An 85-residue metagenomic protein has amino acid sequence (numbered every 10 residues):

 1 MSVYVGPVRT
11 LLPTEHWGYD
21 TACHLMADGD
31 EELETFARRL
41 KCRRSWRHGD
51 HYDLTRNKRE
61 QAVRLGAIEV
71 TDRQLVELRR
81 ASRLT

Functional and structural regions predicted by a protein language model:
M1, V8-T10, F36-R39, Q61 (+1 more regions): Non-catalytic peripheral regions of nucleotide-handling enzymes
M1-L33: The feature represents the first ordered module of a protein
S2, R44-W46, R56: Histidine-/acidic-rich catalytic cores in large beta-rich domains
E15-H16, K41-C42, T85: Generic signal for short, ordered secondary-structure residues within or immediately flanking folded domains
C23-H48, R64: A short, structured beta-strand/loop element
H48-T85: Short, compact, well-ordered microdomains
